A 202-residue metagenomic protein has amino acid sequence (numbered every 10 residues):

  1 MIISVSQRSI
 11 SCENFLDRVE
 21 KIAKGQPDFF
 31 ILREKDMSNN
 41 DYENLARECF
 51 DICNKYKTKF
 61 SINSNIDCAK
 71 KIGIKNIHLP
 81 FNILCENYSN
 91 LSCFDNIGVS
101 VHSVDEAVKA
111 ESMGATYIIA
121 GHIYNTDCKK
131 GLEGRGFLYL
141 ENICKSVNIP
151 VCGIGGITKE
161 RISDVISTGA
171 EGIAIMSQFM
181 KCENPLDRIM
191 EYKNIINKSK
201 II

Functional and structural regions predicted by a protein language model:
M1-L84, S89-Y117, L132-R135, N142 (+3 more regions): Conserved N-terminal beta1-alpha1 strand-loop-helix module at the mouth
M37, Y124-T126: A short, flexible beta-alpha/helix-coil linker loop
G114, T168-E171: As written
G121: Flexible, gly/ser-rich surface segments that form the specificity/activation loops bordering the active-site cleft
K130-G131, G153: Active-site-adjacent loop and "lid" segments of alpha/beta metabolic enzymes
C152-I157, I173-S177: Glycine-rich beta-strand-to-loop/alpha-helix junction loops that act as flexible
